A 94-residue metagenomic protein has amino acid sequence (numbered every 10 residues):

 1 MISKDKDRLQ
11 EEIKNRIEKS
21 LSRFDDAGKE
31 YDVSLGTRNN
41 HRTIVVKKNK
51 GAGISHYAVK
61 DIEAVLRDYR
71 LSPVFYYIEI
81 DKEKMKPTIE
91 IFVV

Functional and structural regions predicted by a protein language model:
M1-K48: An N-terminal amphipathic alpha-helical segment
K4-K6, H56, V74-Y76: Long, low-complexity, tandem-repeat intrinsically disordered regions
L9, V65-D68, P87: A general secondary-structure boundary signal
N39, K50-A52, K84: Residues that cap or initiate secondary-structure elements
V46-G51, V93: Short beta-strand-to-loop capping motifs
I54-D68: Extended Gly/Ser/Thr-rich low-complexity repeat segments, especially those forming or decorating extracellular
A64-I80: Low-complexity, intrinsically disordered Gly/Pro/Thr-rich segments
F75-V94: C-terminal edge-of-domain segments
